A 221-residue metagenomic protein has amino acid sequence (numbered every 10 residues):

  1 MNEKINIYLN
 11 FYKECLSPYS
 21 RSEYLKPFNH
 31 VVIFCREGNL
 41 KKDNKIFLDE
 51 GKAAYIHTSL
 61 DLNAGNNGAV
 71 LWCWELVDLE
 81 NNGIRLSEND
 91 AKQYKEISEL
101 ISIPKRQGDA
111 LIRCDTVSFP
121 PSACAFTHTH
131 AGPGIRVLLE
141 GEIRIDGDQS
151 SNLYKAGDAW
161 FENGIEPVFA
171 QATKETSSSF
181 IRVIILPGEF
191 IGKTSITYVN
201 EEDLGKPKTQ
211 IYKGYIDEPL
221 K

Functional and structural regions predicted by a protein language model:
M1-Y24, F28-H30, K92-A125: A short glycine-rich, His/Asp/Glu-containing loop-to-beta-strand
N6-I7, F47, H57-N89, G164-K193: Ligand-binding loop in jelly-roll beta-barrel domains
K13-S22, V32, N39-L62, F119 (+1 more regions): Short acidic-glycine-tyrosine-enriched beta hairpin
S22-P27, G65, A125-H130, Q171-T173: Short histidine-centered beta-strand/loop micro-motifs that create catalytic or ligand/metal-coordination sites
K26-K41, H130-I145, F180-P187: Short, conserved beta-strand element in jelly-roll/cupin
K45-F47, N89-S102, L204-G205, I211-I216: Local beta-strand/beta-hairpin segments that build beta-sheet-rich folds
Q107-A156: A contiguous binding-surface segment within folded domains or other stable secondary-structure elements
I191-K221: Acidic/histidine-enriched, glycine/proline-rich intrinsically disordered or flexible terminal extensions
